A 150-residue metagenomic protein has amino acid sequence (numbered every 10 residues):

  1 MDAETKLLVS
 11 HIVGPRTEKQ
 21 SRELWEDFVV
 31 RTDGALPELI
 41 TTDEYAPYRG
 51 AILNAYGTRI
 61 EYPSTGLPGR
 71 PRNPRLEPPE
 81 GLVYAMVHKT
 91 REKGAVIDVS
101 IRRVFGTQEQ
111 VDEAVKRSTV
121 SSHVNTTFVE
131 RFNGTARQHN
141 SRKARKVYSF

Functional and structural regions predicted by a protein language model:
M1-F150: Residue-level recognition of single "structural anchor" positions that define or cap local secondary structure
